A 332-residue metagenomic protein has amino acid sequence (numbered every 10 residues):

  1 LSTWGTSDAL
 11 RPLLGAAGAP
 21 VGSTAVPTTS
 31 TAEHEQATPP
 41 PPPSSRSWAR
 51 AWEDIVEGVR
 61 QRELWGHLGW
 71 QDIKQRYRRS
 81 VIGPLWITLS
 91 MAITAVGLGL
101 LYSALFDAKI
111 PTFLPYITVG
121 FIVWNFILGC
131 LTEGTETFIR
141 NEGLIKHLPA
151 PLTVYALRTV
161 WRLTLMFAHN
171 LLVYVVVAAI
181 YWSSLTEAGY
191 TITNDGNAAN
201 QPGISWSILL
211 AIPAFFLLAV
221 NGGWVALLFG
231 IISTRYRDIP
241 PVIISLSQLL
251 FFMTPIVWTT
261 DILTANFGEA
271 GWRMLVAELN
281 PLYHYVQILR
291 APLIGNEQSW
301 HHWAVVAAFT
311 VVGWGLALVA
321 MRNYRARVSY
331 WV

Functional and structural regions predicted by a protein language model:
S2-V332: Hydrophobic transmembrane alpha-helices and immediately adjacent juxtamembrane helices of multi-pass inner-membrane
